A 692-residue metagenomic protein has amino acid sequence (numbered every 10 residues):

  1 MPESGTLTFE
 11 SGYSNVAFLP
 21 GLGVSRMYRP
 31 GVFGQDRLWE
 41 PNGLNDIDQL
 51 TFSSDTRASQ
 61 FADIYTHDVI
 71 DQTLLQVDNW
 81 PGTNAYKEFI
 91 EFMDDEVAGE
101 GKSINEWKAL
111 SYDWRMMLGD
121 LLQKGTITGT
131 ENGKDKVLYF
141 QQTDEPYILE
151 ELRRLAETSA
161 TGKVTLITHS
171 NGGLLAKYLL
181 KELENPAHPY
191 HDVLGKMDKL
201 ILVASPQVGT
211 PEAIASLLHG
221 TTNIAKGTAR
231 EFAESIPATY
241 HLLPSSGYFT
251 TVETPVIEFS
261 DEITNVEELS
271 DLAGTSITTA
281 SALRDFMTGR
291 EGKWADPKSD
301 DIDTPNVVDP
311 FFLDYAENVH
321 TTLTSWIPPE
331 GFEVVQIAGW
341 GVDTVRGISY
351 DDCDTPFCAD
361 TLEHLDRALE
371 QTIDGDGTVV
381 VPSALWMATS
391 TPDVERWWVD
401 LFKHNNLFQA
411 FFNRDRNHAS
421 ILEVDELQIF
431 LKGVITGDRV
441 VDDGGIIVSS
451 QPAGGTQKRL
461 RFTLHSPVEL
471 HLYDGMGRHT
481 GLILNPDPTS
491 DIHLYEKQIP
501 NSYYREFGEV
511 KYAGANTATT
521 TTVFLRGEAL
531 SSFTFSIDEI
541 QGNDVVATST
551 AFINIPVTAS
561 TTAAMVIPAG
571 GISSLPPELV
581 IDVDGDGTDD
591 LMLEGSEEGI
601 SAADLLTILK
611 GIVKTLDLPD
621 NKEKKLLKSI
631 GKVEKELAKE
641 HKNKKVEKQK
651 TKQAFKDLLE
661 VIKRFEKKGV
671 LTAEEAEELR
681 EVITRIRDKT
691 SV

Functional and structural regions predicted by a protein language model:
M1-I167, N171-I236, F249-T251, I257-S270 (+5 more regions): N-terminal non-catalytic accessory region
P2-G5, E184-H188, D314-I327, G455-Q457 (+1 more regions): Short alpha-helical segments and helix-capping/turn motifs at coil-helix boundaries
S14-A17, V164, D198, F332-V335 (+4 more regions): Residue-level detector of short, conserved catalytic/binding motifs and their immediate flanks
V24, Q207-V208, G341-V342, G477 (+2 more regions): Conserved beta-strand elements of beta-rich interaction domains across eukaryotes, especially beta-propellers
G31-Q35, D351-C353, G477-D487: Short Gly/aromatic-enriched secondary-structure transition segments
E100, K108, Y112-G119, T250-E363 (+2 more regions): Alpha/beta-hydrolase fold catalytic core
Y240-L242: Helicase-associated low-complexity regulatory tails and linkers flanking the ATPase motor
D442-V692: Extracellular glycoprotein-like low-complexity segments
